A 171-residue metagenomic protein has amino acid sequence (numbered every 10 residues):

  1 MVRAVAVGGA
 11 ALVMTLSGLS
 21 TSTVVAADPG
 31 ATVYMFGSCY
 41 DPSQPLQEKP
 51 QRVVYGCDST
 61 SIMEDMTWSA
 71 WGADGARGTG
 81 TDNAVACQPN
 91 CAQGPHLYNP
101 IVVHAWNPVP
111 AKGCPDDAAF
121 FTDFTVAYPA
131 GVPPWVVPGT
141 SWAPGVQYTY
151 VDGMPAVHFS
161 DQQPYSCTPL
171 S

Functional and structural regions predicted by a protein language model:
M1-L12: N-terminal export and membrane-targeting signals
A6, L19, D58-S59: Generic detector of ordered secondary-structure context
G9, S20-T21, M66: Generic short amphipathic/hydrophobic targeting helices enriched at N-termini, encompassing Sec-type signal peptides
T15-M35: C-terminal region of N-terminal signal peptides and the immediate post-cleavage residues of exported proteins
D28-Q44, Y165-L170: Peripheral peptide segments
M35-N83: Short, surface-exposed binding/anchoring microloops in extracellular/periplasmic proteins
G78-L170: Extracytosolic low-complexity repeat regions of secreted or lipid-anchored proteins
